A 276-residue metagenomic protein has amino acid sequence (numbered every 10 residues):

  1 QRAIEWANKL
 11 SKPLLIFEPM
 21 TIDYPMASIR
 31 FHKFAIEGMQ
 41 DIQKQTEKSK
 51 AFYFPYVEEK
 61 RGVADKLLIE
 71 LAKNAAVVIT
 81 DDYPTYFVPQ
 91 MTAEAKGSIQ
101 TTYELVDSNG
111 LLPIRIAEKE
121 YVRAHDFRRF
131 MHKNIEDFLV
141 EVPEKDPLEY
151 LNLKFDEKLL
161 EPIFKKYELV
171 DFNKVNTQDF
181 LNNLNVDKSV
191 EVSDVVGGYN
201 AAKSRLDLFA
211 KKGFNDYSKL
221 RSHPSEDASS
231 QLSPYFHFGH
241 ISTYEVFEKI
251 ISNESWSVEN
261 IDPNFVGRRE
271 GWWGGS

Functional and structural regions predicted by a protein language model:
Q1-P147: Trp/Phe/Arg-rich N-terminal binding region typifying the photolyase-homology
P113, E120-S276: Glycine/tryptophan-enriched, flexible segments
